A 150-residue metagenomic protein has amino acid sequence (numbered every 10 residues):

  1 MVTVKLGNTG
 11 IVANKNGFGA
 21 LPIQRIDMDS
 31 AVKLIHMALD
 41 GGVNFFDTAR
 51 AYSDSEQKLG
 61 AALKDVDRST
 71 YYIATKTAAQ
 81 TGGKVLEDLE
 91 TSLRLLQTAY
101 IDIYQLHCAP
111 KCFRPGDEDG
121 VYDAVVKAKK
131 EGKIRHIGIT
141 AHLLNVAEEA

Functional and structural regions predicted by a protein language model:
M1-Y71, A124, K130: N-terminal binding-site loop/beta-alpha segment at the start of enzyme catalytic domains that lines or forms
F18, T48, T75, I103-L106 (+1 more regions): Conserved beta-strand positions
I26, Q80-A150: Glycine/proline-rich, positively charged, aromatic-decorated active-site loop/lid region on the catalytic face
A51-Y52, D65-E87, H107-P110: Structural motif corresponding to the early beta-alpha repeats
